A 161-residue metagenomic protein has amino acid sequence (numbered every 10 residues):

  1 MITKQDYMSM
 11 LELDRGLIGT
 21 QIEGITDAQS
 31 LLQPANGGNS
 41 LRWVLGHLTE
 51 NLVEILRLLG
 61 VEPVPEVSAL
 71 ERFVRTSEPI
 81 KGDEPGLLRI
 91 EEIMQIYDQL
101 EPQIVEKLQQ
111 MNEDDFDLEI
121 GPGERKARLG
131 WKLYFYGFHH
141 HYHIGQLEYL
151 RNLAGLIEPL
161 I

Functional and structural regions predicted by a protein language model:
M1-Q5: Basic/polar N-terminal segments that are highly enriched at the extreme N-terminus, encompassing both cleavable
D6, D14, D27, E66 (+3 more regions): Acidic-enriched, low-complexity/disordered segments with a strong bias for Aspartate over Glutamate
M8-E12, G19, Q29-S77, E119-I161: Short, contiguous alpha-helical
L11, R15-I18, I22, Y97 (+1 more regions): Hydrophobic alpha-helical core bundles mediating ligand binding, dimerization, or RNAP-core interactions
R15, T26, G60-P63, S77 (+3 more regions): Generic secondary-structure transition motif, activating predominantly at the C-termini of alpha-helices
Q21, I25, M111-D114, L150: A short secondary-structure junction motif
E78-F116, W131-Y136: Acidic/histidine-rich alpha-helical segments that form the ligand environment of transition-metal centers
